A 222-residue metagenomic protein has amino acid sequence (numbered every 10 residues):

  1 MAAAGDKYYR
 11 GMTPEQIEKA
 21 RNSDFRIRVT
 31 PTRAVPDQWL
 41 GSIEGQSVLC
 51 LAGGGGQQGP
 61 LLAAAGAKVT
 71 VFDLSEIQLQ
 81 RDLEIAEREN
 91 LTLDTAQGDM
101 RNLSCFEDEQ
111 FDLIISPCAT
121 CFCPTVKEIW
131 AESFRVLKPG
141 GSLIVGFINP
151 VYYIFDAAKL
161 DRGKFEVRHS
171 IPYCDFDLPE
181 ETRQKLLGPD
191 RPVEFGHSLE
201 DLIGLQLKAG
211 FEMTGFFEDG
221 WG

Functional and structural regions predicted by a protein language model:
M1-K7: N-terminal auxiliary segments of SAM/dcSAM-dependent transferases
G11-S47: Conserved alpha-helix/loop element of class I SAM-dependent methyltransferases that forms part of the SAM/SAH-binding
Q46-N102: Class I SAM-dependent methyltransferase SAM/SAH-binding core
R101-I114: A short acidic, Gly/Pro-enriched loop at the edge of an enzyme's catalytic core that lines a small-molecule cofactor
D112-K127: A short SAM/SAH-binding and catalytic strip from SAM-dependent methyltransferases
K127-S142: A short glycine-rich, Lys/Arg-flanked "PGG" loop and its adjoining helix->strand segment in the class I
S142-E181: Conserved class I S-adenosyl-L-methionine
V193-F216: Short alpha-helix
